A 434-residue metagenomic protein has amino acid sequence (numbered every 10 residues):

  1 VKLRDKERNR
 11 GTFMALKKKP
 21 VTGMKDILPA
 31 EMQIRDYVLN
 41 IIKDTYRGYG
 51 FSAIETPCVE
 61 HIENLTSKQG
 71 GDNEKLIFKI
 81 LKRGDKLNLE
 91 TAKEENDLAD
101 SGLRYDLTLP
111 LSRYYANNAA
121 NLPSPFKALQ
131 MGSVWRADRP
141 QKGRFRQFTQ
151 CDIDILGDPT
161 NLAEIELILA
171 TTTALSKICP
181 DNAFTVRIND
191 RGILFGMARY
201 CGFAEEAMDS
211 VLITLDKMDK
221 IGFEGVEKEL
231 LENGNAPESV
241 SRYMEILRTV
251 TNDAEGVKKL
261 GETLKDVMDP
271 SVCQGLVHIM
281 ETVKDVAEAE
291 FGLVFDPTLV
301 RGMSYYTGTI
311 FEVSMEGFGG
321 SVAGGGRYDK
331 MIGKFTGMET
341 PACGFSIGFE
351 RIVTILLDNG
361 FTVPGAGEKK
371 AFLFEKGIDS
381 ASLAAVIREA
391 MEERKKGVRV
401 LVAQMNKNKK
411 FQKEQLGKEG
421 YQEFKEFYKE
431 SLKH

Functional and structural regions predicted by a protein language model:
V1-F13: Short, Lys/Arg-enriched N-terminal segments with co-localized hydrophobic residues within the first ~10-30 amino acids
F13-Y105, L109, I165-L169, T185-R187: TRNA-binding/sensing appendages of the translation machinery
G23, P110, A170, I193-M197 (+2 more regions): A general alpha-helix detector
E31-Y49, E60-H61, E95-L98, D106-A120 (+2 more regions): Positively charged, Gly/Ser-enriched RNA/tRNA-binding surfaces
T56-I77, T185-Y200, L299-T307, K407-E419: Beta-rich nucleic-acid/ligand-interaction surfaces
N73-L89, G202-K228, M315: Acidic, His- and aromatic-enriched active-site or binding-groove loops in soluble protein domains that engage sugars
I178-D181, R191-L194, A207: Extended alpha-helical scaffolds
R187-N189, K217-G222, S271: Short acidic alpha-helix initiation/capping motifs at coil-to-helix transition points, especially at protein N-termini
